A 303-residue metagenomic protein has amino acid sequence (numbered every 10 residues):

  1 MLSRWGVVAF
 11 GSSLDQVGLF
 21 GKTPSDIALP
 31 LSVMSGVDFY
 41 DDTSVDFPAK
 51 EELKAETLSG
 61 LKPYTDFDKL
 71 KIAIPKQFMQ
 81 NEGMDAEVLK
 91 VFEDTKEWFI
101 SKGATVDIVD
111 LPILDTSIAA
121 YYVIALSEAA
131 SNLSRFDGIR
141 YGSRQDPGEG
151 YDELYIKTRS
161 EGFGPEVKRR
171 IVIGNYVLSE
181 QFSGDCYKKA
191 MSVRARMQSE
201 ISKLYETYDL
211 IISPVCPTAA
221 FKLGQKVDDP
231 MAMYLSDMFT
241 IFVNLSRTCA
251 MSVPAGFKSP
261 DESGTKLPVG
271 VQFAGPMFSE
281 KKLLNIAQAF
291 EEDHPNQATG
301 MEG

Functional and structural regions predicted by a protein language model:
M1-K90, D94, D152-K157, H294-G303: A short helix-breaking turn/cap at a secondary-structure junction
S3-R4, D115-A119: A short beta-to-alpha transition loop/helix N-cap that caps and shapes the active-site region
G11, E93, W98-S101, T105-V106 (+4 more regions): Glycine-rich, small-residue loops and helix-cap segments that act as flexible hinges at active-site edges
P48-A49, L114-T116: Short acidic loop-to-helix transition motifs that present clustered carboxylates
G83-E87, A120, Q225-V227: Short, solvent-exposed loop/turn segments at secondary-structure boundaries
I108-P112: A short beta-strand-loop structural module common to alpha/beta enzyme folds
